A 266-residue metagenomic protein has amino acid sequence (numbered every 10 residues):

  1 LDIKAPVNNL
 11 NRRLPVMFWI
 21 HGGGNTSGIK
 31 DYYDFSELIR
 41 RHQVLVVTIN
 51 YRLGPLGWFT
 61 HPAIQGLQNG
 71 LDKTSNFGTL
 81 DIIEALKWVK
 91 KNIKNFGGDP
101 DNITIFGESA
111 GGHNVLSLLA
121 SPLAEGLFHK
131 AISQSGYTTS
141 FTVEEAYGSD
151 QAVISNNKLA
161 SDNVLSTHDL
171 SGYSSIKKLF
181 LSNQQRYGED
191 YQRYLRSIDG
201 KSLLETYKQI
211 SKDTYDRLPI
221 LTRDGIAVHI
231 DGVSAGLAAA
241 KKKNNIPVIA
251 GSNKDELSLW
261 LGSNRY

Functional and structural regions predicted by a protein language model:
L1-R12, G22, G232-K242: Short beta-strand-to-loop junctions in surface cap/lid or active-site-entrance loops
P6-V16, G28, P100, K241-I246: Proline/glycine-enriched tight loop/beta-turn segments at coil->beta junctions that connect or precede beta-strands
L10-R12, I20-I83, K91-N95: Cap/lid segment of the alpha/beta-hydrolase catalytic domain
N25-T26, G107-S117, L257: Glycine-rich nucleophile elbow surrounding the catalytic serine of serine-hydrolase chemistry
F35-I39, L119-A120, L237-A239: Mature extracellular/periplasmic domains of secretome proteins
V89, F96-E108: Alpha/beta-hydrolase fold nucleophile elbow
K91, L116-S117, E125, Q134-Y266: Substrate-access "cap/lid" subdomains that shape and gate the entrance to catalytic or ligand-binding pockets
I105, I132-Q134: A short, hydrophobic beta-strand element of the alpha/beta-hydrolase
